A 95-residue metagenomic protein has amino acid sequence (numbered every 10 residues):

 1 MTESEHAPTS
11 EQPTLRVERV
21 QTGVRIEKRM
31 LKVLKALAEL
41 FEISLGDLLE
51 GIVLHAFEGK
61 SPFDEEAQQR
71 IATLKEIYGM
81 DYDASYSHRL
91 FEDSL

Functional and structural regions predicted by a protein language model:
M1-K28, A38, E76-S85, F91-L95: Short Lys/Arg-rich basic patches
F41-Q68: Short, basic amphipathic alpha-helical segments that act as recognition/interaction helices in nucleic-acid-binding
D64-M80: Short interaction-prone segments
